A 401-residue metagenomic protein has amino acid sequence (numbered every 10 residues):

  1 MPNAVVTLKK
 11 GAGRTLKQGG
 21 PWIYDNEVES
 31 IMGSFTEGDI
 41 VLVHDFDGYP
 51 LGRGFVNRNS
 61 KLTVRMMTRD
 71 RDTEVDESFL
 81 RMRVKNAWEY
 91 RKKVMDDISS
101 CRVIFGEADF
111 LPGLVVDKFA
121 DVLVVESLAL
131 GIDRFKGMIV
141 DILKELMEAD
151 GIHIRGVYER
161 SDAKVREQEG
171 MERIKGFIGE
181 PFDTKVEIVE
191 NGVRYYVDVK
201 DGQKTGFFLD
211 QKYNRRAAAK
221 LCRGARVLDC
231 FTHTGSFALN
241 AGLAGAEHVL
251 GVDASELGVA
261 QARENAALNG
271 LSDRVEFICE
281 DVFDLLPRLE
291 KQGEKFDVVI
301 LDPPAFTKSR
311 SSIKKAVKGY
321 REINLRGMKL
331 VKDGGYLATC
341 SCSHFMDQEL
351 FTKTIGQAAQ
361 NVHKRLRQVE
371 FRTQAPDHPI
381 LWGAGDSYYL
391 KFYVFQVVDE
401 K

Functional and structural regions predicted by a protein language model:
M1-L114, K118-A120: Non-catalytic accessory regions of SAM-dependent methyltransferases
I104-D117, K136-F207: Non-catalytic substrate-recognition/targeting regions of SAM-dependent transferases
K220, T234-E247: Conserved SAM-binding loop of SAM-dependent methyltransferases across substrates and taxa, primarily the Class I
G224-H233: Conserved class I S-adenosyl-L-methionine
H248-D253: Conserved SAM-binding motif I beta-strand of class I
L257-I300: S-adenosyl-L-methionine
F296-R326: Mobile active-site "lid"/loop adjacent to the S-adenosyl-L-methionine
E322, Y336-K401: C-terminal catalytic and target-recognition region of SAM-dependent MTase-like enzymes, primarily methyltransferases
